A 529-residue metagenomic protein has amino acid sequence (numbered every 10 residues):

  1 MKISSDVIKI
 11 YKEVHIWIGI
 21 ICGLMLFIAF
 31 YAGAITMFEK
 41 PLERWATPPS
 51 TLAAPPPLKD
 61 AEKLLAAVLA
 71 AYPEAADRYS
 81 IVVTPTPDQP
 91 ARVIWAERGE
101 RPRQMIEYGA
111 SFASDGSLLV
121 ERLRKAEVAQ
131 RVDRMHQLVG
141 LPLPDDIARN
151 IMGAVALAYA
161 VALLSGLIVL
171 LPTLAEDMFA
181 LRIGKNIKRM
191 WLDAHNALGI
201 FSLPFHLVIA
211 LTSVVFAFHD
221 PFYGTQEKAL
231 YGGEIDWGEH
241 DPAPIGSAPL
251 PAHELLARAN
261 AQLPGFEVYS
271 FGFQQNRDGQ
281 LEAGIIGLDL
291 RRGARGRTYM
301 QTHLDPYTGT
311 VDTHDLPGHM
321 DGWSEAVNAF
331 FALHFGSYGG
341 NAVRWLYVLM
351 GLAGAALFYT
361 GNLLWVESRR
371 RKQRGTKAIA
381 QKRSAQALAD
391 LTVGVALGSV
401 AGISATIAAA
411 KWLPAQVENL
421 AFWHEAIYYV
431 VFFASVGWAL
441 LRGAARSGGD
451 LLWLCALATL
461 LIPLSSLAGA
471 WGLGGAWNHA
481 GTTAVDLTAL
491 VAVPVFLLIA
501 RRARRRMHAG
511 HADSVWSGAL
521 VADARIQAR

Functional and structural regions predicted by a protein language model:
M1-R529: Conserved histidines in hydrophobic membrane contexts and catalytic metal-binding motifs
